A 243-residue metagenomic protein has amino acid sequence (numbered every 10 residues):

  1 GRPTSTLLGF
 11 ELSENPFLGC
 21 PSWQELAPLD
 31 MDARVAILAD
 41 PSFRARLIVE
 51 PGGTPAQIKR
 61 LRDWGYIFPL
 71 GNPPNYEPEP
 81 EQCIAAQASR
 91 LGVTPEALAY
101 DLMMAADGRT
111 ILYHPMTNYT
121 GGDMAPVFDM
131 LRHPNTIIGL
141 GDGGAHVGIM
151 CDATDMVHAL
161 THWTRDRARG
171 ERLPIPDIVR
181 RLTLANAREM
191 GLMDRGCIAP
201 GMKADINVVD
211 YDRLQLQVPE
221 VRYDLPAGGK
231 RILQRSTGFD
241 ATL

Functional and structural regions predicted by a protein language model:
G1-R172: Active-site neighborhoods of metal-dependent hydrolases
E77-P78, A187, I232-S236: Short loop/turn motifs at secondary-structure junctions and domain boundaries
E96-M103, P174-T183, I198: Short, well-structured alpha-helical segments that form the helix of a local strand-helix-strand
I111-G121, V127, P174-D177, A187-V221: Acidic, glycine-enriched loop/beta-strand segments at the rims of small-molecule binding/catalytic pockets
F128-T136, D155, V208-L243: C-terminal cap of metal-dependent C-N hydrolases
H162, D166, L184, R188 (+1 more regions): Conserved helix-loop functional segments at active or binding sites
R181-A185, A204-D205, T242-L243: Mid-to-C-terminal alpha-helical segments outside catalytic/metal-binding sites
